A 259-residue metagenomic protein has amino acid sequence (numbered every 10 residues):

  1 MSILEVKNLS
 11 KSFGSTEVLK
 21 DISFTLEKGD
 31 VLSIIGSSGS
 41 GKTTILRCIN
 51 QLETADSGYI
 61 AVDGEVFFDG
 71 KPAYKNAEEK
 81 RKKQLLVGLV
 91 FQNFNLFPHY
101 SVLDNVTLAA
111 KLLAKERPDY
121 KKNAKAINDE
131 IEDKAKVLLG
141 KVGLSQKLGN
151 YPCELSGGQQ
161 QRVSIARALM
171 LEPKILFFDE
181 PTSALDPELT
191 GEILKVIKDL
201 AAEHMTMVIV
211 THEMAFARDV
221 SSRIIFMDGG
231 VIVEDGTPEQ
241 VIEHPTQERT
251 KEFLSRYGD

Functional and structural regions predicted by a protein language model:
N50: Helix-to-loop junction immediately C-terminal to a conserved catalytic motif
Y151-L155, Q159: Conserved ABC ATPase signature
M170-K174: A short, proline-enriched helix->beta-strand linker immediately N-terminal to the Walker B motif in ABC-type P-loop
L176-D179: Catalytic Walker B motif of ABC-type/P-loop ATPase nucleotide-binding domains
D235-G236: ABC ATPase "signature
